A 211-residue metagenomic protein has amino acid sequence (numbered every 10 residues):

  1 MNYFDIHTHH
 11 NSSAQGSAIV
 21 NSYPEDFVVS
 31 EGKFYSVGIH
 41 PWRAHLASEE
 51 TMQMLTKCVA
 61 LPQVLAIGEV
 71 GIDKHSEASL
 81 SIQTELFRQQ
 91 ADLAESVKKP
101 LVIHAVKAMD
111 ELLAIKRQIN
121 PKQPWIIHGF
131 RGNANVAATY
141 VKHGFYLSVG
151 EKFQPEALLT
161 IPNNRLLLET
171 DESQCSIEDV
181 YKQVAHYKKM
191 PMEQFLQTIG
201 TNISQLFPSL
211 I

Functional and structural regions predicted by a protein language model:
M1-I211: Mid-domain alpha/beta scaffold segments of enzyme catalytic cores
